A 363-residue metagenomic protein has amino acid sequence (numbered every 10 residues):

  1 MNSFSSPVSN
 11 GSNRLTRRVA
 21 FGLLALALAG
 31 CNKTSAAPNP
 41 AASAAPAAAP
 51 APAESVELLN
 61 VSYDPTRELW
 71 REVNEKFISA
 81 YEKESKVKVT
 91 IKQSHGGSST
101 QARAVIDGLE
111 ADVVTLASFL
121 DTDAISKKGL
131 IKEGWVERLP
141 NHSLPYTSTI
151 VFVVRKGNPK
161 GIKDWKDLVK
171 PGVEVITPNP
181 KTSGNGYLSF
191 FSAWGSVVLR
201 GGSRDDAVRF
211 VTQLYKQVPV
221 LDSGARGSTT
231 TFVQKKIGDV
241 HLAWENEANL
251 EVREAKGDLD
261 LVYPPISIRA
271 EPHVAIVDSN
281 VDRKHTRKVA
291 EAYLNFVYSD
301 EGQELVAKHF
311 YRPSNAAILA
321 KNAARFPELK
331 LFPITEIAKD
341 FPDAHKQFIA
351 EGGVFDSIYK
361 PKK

Functional and structural regions predicted by a protein language model:
A20-G30: Bacterial N-terminal signal peptides
C31-S35: Bacterial signal peptide processing site
P38-S183, A323, Y359-K362: N-terminal segment of the mature folded domain
V61-Y63, V154-K156, E174-R200, L214-V218 (+1 more regions): Short beta-strand->loop
L144-T149, V208-Y215, D222-S223, E254-R287 (+1 more regions): Periplasmic-binding protein-like
G157-K163, T182, G195-S203, N280-K288: Short helix-loop capping/hinge motifs at secondary-structure junctions, enriched in acidic/polar residues
R200-P265: Ligand-binding pocket segment of bilobal, Venus flytrap-like solute-binding proteins
V281-K363: Extracellular/periplasmic juxtamembrane helices and adjacent flexible linkers that interface with membrane partners
